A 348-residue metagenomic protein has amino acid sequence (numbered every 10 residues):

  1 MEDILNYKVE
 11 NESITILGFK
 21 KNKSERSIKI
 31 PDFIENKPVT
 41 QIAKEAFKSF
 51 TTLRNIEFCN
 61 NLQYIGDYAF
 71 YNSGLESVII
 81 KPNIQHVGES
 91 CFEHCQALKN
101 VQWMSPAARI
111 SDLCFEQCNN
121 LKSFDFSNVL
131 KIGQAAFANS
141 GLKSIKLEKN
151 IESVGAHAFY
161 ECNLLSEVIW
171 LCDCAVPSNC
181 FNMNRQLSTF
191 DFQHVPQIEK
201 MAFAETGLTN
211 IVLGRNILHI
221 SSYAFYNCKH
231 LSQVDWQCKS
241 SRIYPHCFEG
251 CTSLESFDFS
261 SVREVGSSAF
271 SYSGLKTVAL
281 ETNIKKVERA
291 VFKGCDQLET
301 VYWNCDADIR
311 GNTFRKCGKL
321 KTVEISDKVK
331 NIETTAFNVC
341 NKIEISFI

Functional and structural regions predicted by a protein language model:
E2-I14, K23-Q41, T51-Y64, S73-H86 (+12 more regions): Structural signature of tandem-repeat unit edges
I16-G18: Short beta-strand motif preference
A43-A46, G66-A69, G88-E93, S111-C114 (+10 more regions): Consensus positions within tandem repeat domains that build extended binding/scaffold surfaces
